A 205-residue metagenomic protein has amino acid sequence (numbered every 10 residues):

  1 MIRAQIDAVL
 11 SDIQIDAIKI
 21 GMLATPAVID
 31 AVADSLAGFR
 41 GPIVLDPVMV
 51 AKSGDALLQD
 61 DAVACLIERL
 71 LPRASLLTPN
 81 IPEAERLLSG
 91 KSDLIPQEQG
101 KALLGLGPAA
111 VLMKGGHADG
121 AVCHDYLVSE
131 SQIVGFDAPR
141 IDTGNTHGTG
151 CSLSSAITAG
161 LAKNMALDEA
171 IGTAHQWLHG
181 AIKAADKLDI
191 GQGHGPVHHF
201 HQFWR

Functional and structural regions predicted by a protein language model:
M1-K52, L57, F200-F203: Conserved N-terminal subdomain of the carbohydrate kinase-like
A27-F39, A109, Q132-I133, L167-E169: Nucleotide and nucleotide-moiety/phosphate-recognizing core
D60-I133: Conserved phosphate/ATP/ADP-binding segment of small-molecule kinases
E85-R86, G144-L167: Short, small-residue alpha-helix embedded
I133-H147: Short pre-catalytic strand/loop immediately N-terminal to key active-site residues, enriched for Gly-Thr
I133-V134, G160-A174: Phosphate-handling active-site elements
E169-R205: Charged C-terminal helix
